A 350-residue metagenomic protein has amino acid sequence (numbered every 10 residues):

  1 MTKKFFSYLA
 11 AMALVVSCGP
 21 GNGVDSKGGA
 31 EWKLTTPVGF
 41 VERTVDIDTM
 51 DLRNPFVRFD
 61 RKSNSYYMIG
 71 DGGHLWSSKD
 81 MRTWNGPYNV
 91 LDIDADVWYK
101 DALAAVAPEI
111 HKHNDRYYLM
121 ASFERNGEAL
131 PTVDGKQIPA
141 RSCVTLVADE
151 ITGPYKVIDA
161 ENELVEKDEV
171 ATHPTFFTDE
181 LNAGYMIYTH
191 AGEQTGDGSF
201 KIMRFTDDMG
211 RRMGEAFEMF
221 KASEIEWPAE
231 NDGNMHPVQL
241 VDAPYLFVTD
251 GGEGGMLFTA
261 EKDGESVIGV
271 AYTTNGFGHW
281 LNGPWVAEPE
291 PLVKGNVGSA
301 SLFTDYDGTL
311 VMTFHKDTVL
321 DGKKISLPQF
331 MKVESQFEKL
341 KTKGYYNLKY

Functional and structural regions predicted by a protein language model:
K3-A11: Sec-dependent signal peptide recognition, specifically the positively charged N-region followed immediately by
V16-S17: C-terminal motif of bacterial Sec signal peptides marking the signal peptidase cleavage site
P20-Y350: Carbohydrate-active catalytic/glycan-binding domains of CAZyme proteins, especially the secreted or lumenal ectodomains
